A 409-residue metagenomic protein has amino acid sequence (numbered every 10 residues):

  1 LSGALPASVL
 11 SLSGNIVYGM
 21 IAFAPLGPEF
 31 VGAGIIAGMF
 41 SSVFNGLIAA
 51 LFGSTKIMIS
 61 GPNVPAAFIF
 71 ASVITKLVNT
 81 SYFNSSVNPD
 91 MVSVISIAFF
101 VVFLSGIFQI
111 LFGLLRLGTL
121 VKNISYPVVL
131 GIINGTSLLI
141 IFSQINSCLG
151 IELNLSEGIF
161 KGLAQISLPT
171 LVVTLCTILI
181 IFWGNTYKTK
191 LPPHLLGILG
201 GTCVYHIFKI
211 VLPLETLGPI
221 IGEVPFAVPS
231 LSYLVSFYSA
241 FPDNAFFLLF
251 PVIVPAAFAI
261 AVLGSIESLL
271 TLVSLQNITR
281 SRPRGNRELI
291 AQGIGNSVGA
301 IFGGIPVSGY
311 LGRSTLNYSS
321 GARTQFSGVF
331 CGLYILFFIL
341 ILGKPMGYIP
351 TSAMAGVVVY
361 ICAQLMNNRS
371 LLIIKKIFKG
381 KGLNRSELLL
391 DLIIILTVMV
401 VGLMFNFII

Functional and structural regions predicted by a protein language model:
L1-I409: Transmembrane helical cores of multi-pass ion-transport proteins
